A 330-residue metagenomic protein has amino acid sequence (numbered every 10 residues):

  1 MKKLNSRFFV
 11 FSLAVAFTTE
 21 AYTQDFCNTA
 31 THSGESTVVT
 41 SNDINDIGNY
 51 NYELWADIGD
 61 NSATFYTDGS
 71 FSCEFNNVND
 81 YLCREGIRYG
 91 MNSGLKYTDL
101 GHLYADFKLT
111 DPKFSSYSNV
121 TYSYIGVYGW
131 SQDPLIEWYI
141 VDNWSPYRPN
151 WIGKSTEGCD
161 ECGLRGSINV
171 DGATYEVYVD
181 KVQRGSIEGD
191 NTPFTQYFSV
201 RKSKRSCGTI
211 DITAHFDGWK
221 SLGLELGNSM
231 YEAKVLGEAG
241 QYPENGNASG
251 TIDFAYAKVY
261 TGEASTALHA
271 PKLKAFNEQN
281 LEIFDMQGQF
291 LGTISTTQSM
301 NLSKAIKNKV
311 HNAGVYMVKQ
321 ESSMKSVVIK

Functional and structural regions predicted by a protein language model:
A16-T18: N-terminal signal peptide c-region/cleavage motif recognized by signal peptidases
Y22-D68: N-terminal module-boundary/linker segments of secreted carbohydrate-active enzymes
I87-S167: Extracellular-facing segments of soluble proteins and assemblies that are Gly/Ser/Thr-biased and enriched in aromatics
I136-I210: Short helix-loop boundary/capping segments
S206-A264: Long, compositionally biased interface segments
T261-N280, D285, F290: Residue-level detector of functionally pivotal "anchor" positions at catalytic/ligand-binding pockets or at interdomain
H269, H311-K330: C-terminal tail/sorting-segment detector
A275, F290-V310, S322-S323: Glycine-centered tight-turn motifs at strand-turn-strand junctions
